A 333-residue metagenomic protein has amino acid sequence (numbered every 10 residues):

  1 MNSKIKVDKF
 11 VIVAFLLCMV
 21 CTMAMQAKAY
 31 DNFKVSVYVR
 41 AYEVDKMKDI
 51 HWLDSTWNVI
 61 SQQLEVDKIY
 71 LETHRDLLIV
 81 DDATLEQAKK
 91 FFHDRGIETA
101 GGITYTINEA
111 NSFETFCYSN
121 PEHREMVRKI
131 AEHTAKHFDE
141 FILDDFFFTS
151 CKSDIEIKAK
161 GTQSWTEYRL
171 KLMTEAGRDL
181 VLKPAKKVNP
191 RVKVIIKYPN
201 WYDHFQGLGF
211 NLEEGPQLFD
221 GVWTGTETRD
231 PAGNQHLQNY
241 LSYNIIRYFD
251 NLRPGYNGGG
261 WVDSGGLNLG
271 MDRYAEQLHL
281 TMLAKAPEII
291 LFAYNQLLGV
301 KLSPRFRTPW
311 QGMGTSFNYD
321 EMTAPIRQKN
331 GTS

Functional and structural regions predicted by a protein language model:
N2, V20, A24-Q26: Position-driven detector of the extreme protein N-terminus
N2-V13: Bacterial N-terminal signal peptides that target proteins for export
V11-T22: Bacterial N-terminal signal peptides
K28-S333: Glycan-processing catalytic domains of CAZymes
